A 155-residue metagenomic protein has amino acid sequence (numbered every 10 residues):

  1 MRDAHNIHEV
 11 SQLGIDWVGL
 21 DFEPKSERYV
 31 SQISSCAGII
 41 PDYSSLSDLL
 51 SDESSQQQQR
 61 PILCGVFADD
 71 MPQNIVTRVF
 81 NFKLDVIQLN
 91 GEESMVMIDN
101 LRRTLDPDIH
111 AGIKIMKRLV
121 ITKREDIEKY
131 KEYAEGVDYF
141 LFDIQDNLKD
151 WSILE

Functional and structural regions predicted by a protein language model:
M1-E155: Conserved N-terminal beta1-alpha1 strand-loop-helix module at the mouth
